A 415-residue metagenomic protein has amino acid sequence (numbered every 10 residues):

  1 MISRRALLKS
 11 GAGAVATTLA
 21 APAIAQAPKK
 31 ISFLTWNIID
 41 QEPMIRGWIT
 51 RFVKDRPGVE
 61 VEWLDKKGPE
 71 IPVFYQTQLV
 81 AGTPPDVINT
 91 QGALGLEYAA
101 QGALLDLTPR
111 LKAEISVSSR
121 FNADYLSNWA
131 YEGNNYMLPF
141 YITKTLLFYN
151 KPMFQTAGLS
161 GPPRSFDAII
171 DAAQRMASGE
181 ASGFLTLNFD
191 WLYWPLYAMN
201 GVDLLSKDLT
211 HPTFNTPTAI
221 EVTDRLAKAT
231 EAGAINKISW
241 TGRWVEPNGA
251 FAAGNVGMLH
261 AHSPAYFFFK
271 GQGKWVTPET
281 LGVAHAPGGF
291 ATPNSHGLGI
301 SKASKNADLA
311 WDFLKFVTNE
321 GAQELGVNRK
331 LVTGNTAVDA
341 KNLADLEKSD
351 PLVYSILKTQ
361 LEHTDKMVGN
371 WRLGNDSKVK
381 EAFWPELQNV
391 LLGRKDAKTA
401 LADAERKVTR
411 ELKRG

Functional and structural regions predicted by a protein language model:
M1-V15: N-terminal secretory signal peptides and thylakoid transit peptides that target proteins across membranes
R51-F121, P152-R164, A250-M258, W275 (+1 more regions): Extracytoplasmic "Venus flytrap"/periplasmic binding protein-like
G92-K144, I170, T218, P278-L281 (+2 more regions): Hinge/lid segment of periplasmic solute-binding proteins
G95-A103, T108, A123-G161, N188-D208 (+2 more regions): Periplasmic solute-binding protein
T108-F121, V202-E221, K270-V276, L281-A291 (+2 more regions): Short, solvent-exposed loop/beta-turn-alpha elements that line the ligand-binding surface or hinge of extracytoplasmic
Q155, E362-G415: Conserved C-terminal helix/tail region of periplasmic/extracytoplasmic solute-binding proteins
A173-R175, H211-W240: Glycine-centered hinge/linker elements that transmit conformational signals in sensory and ligand-binding systems
P264-T277, G288-P385: C-terminal lobe and pocket-closing loops of periplasmic/extracytoplasmic Venus-flytrap solute-binding proteins
